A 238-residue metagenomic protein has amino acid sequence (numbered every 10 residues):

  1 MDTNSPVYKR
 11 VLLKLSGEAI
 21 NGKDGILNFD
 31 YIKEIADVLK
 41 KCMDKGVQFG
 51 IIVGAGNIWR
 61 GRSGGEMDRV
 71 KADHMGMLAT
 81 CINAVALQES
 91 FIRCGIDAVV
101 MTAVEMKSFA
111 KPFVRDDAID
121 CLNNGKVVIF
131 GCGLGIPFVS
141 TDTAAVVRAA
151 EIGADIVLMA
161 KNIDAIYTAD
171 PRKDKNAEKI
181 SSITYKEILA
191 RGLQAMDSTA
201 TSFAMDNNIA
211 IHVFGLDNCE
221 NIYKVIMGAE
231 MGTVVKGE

Functional and structural regions predicted by a protein language model:
M1-E238: C-terminal catalytic "cap/lid" subdomain
